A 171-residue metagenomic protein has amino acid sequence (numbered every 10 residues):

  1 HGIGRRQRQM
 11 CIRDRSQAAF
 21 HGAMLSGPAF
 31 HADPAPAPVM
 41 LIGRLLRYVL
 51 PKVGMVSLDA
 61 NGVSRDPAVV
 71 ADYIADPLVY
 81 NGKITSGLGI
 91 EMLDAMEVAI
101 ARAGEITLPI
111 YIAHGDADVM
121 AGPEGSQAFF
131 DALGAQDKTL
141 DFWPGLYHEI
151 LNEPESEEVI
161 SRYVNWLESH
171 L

Functional and structural regions predicted by a protein language model:
H1-I12: Single conserved hydrophobic/aromatic residue that forms the stacking wall/gate of nucleotide- or nucleobase-binding
A19-F20, D137: Core-facing hydrophobic residues within beta-strands of well-ordered domains
M24-P34: Active-site nucleophile loop of the alpha/beta-hydrolase fold
D33-A75: Helix-rich cap/lid subdomain of alpha/beta-hydrolase
I84-R102: Active-site nucleophile elbow and catalytic-triad environment of alpha/beta-hydrolase enzymes
I106, I112-H114, D118: Short beta-strand/loop motif that positions the catalytic acidic residue of the alpha/beta-hydrolase fold
V119-G125: Conserved alpha/beta-hydrolase "acid-adjacent" motif
Q136-L171: Catalytic active-site module of serine/aspartate enzymes centered on a nucleophile-bearing elbow/loop
